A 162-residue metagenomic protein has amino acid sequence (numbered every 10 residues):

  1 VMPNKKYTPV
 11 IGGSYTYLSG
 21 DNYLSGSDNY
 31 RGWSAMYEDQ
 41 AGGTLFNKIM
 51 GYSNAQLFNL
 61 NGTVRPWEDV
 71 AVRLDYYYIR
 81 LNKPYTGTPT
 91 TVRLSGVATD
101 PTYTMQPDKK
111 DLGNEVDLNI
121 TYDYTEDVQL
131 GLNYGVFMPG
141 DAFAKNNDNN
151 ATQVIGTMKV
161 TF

Functional and structural regions predicted by a protein language model:
V1-M105: Extracellular/periplasmic loop regions
V1-N4, T63-R65, T121-D123, D127 (+1 more regions): Structural signature of outer-membrane beta-barrel channels/translocons
G12-T16, R73-Y77, E115, G131-G135 (+1 more regions): Transmembrane beta-strands of outer-membrane beta-barrel proteins
M50-N54, P107-L112, K145-T152: Replace "Gram-negative outer membrane beta-barrel proteins" with "bacterial and organellar outer membrane beta-barrel
N59-N61, M105, E115-N119, I155-T157: Membrane-embedded beta-strand positions in outer-membrane beta-barrel channels/transporters
D123-N149: C-terminal beta-signal and adjacent terminal beta-strands/loops of Gram-negative outer-membrane beta-barrel proteins
N150-F162: Outer-membrane beta-barrel "beta-signal"
